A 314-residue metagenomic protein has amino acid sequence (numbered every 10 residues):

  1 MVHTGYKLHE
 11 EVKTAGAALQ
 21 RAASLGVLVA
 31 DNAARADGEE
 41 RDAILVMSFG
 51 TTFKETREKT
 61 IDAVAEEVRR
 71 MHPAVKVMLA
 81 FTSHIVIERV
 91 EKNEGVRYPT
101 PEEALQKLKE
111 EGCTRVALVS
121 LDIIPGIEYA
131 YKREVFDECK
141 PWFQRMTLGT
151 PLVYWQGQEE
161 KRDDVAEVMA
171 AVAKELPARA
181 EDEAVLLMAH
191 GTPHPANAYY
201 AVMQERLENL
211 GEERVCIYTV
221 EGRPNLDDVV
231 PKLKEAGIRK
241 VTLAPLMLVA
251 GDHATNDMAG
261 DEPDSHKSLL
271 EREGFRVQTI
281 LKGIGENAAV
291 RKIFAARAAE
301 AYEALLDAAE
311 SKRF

Functional and structural regions predicted by a protein language model:
V2-T242, L248-F314: Extended amphipathic ligand-handling, pore-lining, and cofactor/metal-binding catalytic surfaces
